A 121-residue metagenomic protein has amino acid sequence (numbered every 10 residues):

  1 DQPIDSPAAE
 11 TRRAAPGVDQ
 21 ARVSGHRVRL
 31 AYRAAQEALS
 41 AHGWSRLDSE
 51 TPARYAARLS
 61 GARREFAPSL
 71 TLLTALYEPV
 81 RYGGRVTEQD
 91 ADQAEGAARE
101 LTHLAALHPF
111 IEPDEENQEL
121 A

Functional and structural regions predicted by a protein language model:
D1-S6: Long, contiguous non-domain N-terminal segments
A8-E10: Extended, amphipathic alpha-helical scaffolds
R12-A121: Membrane-proximal, non-transmembrane interaction modules that couple membrane proteins to downstream assemblies
